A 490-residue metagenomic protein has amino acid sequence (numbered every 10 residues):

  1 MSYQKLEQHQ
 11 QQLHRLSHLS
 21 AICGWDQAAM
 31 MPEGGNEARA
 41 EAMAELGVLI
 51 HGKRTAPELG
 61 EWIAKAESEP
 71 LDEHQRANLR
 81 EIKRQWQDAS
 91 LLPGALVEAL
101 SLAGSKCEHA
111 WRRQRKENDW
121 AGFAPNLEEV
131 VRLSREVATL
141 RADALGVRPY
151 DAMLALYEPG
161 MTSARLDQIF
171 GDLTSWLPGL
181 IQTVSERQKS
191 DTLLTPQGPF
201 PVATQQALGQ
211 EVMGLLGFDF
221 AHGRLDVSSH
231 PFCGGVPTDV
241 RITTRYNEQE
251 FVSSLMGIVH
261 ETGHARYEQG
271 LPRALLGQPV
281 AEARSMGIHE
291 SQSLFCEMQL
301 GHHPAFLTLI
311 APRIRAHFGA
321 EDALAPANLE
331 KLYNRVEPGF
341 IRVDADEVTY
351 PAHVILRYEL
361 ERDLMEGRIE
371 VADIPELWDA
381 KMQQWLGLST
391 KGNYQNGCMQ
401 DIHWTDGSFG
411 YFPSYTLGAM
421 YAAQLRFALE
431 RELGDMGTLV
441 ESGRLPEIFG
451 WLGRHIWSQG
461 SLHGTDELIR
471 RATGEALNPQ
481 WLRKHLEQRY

Functional and structural regions predicted by a protein language model:
M1-P159, E487-Y490: A well-structured
S2, H18-G24, M31-G34, A38 (+4 more regions): C-terminal, non-catalytic "cap/extension" segments appended to globular domains
L6, A142, H260, S293 (+3 more regions): Divalent metal-coordination and catalytic microenvironments
A38, A99, N126-E129, I169 (+12 more regions): Secondary-structure capping and boundary motifs in well-ordered enzyme cores
L100-F251: Contiguous, non-catalytic segments that form substrate-binding/exosite surfaces or channel walls
A142, S253-R273, E290-E297: Active-site recognition of the HExxH zinc-binding catalytic motif
F170, T174-L177, V202-Q206, V212-D226 (+1 more regions): All-alpha helical catalytic cores of prenyl diphosphate-utilizing isoprenoid enzymes
E282-A323: Post-HExxH zinc-binding segment in Zn-dependent metallohydrolases
